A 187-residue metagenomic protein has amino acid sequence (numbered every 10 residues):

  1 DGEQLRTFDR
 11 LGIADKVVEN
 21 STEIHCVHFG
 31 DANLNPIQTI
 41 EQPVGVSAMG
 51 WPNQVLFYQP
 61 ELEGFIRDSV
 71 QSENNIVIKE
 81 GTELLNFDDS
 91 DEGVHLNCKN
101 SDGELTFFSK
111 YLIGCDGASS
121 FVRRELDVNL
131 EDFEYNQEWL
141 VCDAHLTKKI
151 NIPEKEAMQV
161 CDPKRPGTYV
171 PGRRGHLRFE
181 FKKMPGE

Functional and structural regions predicted by a protein language model:
D1-S72, G81, D88, A157-D162 (+1 more regions): Active-site-adjacent segment of FAD-dependent monooxygenases/related oxidoreductases
V18, V77-K79, E131: General small-molecule cofactor/ligand-binding pocket signal
G30, N97-S101: A generic structural motif
I37, E104-T106, P166: Short, mixed charged/polar active-site loops that provide acid/base catalysis or chelate metal/phosphate cofactors
D68, D91, Y111, C115-E187: Conserved FAD-binding catalytic core of PHBH/FMO-like flavoproteins
G81-L85, N100-S101: Conserved SAM/SAH-binding loop
D88-H95: A short, glycine/Asx- and small/polar-enriched loop/turn that sits immediately N-terminal to a beta-strand
S101-Y111, C115: Core beta-strand elements of the Rossmann-like FAD/NAD(P) dinucleotide-binding domain in flavoenzyme oxidoreductases
